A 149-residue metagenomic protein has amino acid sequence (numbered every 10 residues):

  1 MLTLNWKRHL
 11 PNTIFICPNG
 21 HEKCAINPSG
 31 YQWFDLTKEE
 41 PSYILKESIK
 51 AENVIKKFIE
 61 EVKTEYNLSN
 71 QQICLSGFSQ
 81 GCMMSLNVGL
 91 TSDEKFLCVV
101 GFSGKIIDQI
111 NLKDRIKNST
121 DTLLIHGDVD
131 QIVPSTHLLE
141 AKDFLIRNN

Functional and structural regions predicted by a protein language model:
M1-Q72: Serine-hydrolase catalytic machinery in alpha/beta-hydrolase-like enzymes
C74-G77, V100-F102, I125: Short beta-strand immediately N-terminal to the catalytic nucleophile in serine-hydrolase-like folds
S76-G81, S85: Gly/Ala-rich beta-loop-alpha elbow adjacent to hydrolase catalytic centers
M84-V88, I110: Hydrolases whose catalytic domains are alpha/beta-hydrolase-1, hotdog thioesterase, or metallo-beta-lactamase-like
E94-I107: A conserved short beta-strand
L123-H126, D130: Short beta-strand/loop motif that positions the catalytic acidic residue of the alpha/beta-hydrolase fold
Q131-H137: Conserved alpha/beta-hydrolase "acid-adjacent" motif
K142-N149: Catalytic histidine neighborhood in serine/cysteine hydrolases with alpha/beta-hydrolase-type architecture
